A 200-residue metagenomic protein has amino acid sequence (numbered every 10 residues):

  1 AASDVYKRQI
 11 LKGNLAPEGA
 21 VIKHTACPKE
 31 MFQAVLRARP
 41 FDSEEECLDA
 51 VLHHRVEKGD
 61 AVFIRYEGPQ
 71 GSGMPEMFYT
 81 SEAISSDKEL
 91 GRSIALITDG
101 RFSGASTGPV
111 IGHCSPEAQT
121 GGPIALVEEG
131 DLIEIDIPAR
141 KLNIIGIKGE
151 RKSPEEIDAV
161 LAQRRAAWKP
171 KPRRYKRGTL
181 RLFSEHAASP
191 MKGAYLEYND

Functional and structural regions predicted by a protein language model:
A1-Y6: Short, small-residue-biased leader/transition segments that mark boundaries at the very start of proteins
K7-Q9, V21, E30, R37-R39 (+7 more regions): Structural motif
I10-N14, G19-K23, C27-E45, M74 (+1 more regions): Glycine-enriched loop-and-adjacent helix/strand subsegments that border the catalytic/binding cleft of enzyme cores
A16-G19, Q70-G71, S103, L142: Short, acidic Gly/Pro/Ser/Thr-rich loop/turn segments
T25-D42, E82, E150-P170: Extended active-site and interfacial segments that coordinate phosphate-rich ligands in large catalytic machineries
A34, E46-V51, K58-G59, P69 (+2 more regions): Generic long, charged, amphipathic alpha-helical segments
V62, R101-D200: Acidic, glycine-rich flexible loop/linker segments
I64-G68: Short glycine-centered, acidic/aromatic-flanked micro-motifs in structured strand/loop junctions that mark active-site
